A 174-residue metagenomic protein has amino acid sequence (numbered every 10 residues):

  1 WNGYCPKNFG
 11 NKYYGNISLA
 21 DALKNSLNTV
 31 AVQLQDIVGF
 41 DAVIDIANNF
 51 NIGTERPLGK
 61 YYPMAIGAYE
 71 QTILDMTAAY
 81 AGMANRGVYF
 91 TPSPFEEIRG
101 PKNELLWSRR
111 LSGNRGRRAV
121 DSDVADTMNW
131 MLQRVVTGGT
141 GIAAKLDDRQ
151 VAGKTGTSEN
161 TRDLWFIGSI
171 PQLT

Functional and structural regions predicted by a protein language model:
W1, K7-T54, L58-N85, R134: Active-site-adjacent helix/loop patches that line small-molecule binding or acyl-intermediate pockets
D21, N25, E70-T174: A penicillin-recognizing enzyme superfamily signal
